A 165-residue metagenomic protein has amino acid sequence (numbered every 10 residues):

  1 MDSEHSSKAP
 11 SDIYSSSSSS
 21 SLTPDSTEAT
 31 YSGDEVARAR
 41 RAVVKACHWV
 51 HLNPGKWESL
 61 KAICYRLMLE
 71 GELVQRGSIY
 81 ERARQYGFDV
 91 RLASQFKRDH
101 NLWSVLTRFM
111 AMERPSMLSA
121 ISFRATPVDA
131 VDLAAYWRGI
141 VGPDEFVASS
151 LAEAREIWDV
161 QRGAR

Functional and structural regions predicted by a protein language model:
M1-R41, A134-R165: Glycine- and charge-rich intrinsically disordered segments
V44, A130-D132: Charged, low-complexity intrinsically disordered segments and flexible loops
H48-R76: Positively charged, polyanion-binding regions of nucleic-acid-associated proteins
G77-I79, I121-S122: Short coil/turn segments at secondary-structure boundaries
I79-D89: DNA-recognition alpha helix
E81, L92-M117: Charge-enriched amphipathic alpha-helical scaffolds
Y86, F96, D132, W137: Electrostatic, structured charged patches in enzyme active sites and in nucleic-acid/phosphate-binding
M117-T126: Short Lys/Arg-enriched helix C-cap and helix-to-coil transition segments that create basic nucleic-acid-contact patches
